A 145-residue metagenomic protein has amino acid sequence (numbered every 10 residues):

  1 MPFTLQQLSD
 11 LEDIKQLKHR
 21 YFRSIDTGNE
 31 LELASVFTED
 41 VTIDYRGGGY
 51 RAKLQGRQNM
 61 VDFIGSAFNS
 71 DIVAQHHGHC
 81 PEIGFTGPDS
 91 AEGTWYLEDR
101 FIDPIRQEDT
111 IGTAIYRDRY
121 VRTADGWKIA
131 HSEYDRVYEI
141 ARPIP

Functional and structural regions predicted by a protein language model:
M1, D13-I14, D44, F63 (+1 more regions): General secondary-structure edge motif
M1-L31, S35, E39: Short, low-complexity N-terminal intrinsically disordered segments enriched in polar/charged residues
P2-L5, F68-P145: A beta-strand edge to alpha-helix "cap/lid" segment located at domain peripheries
E12, G47, Q58, I105 (+2 more regions): Solvent-exposed, flexible loop/coil residues
E30-L97: A solvent-exposed, acidic/Ser-Thr-rich amphipathic alpha-helical stretch
